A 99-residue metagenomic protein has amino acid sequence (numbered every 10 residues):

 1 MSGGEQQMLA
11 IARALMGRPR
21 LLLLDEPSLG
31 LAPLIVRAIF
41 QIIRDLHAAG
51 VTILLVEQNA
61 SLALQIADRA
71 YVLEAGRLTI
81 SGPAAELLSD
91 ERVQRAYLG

Functional and structural regions predicted by a protein language model:
M1, A14-L15: ABC ATPase signature
I11: Hydrophobic anchor residue at the start of the ABC signature
M16-R20, E26: A short, proline-enriched helix->beta-strand linker immediately N-terminal to the Walker B motif in ABC-type P-loop
V36-A49: Helical segment within the ABC ATPase nucleotide-binding domain
E57-Q58: H-loop/switch region of ABC-family ATPase nucleotide-binding domains
A63-Q65: A short, surface-exposed alpha-helical micro-motif characterized by mixed small hydrophobic and charged/polar residues
R69, S81: Short, glycine/charged-rich "phosphate-handling" switch motifs in NTP-dependent and phosphotransfer domains
